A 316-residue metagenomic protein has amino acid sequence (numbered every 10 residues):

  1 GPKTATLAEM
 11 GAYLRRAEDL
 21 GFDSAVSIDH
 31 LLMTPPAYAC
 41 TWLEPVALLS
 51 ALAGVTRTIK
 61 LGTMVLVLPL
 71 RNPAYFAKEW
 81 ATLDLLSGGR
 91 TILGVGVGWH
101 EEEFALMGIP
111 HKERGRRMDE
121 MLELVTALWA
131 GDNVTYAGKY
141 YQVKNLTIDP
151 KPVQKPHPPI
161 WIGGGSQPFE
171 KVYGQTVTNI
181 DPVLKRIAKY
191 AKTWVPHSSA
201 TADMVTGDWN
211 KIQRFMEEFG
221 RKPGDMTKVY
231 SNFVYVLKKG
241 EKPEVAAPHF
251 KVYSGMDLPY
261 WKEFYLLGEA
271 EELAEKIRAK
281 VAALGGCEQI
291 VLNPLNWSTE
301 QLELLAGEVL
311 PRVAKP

Functional and structural regions predicted by a protein language model:
G1-P316: Active-site-adjacent structural elements that line small-molecule/cofactor binding pockets in enzymes
